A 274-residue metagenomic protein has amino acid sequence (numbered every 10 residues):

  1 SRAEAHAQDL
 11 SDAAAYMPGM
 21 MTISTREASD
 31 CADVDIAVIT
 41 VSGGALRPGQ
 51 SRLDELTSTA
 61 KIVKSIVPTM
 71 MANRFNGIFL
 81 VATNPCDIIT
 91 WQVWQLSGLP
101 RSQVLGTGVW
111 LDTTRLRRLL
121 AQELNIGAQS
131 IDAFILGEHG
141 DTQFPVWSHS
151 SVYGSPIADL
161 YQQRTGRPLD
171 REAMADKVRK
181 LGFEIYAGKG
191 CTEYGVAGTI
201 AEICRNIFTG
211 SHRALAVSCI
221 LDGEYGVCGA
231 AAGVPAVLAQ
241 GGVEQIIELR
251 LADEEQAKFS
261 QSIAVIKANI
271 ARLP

Functional and structural regions predicted by a protein language model:
S1-V34, K267-R272: Conserved N-terminal Rossmann-fold NAD(P) cofactor-binding segment
E4, W91, A257: Alpha-helical elements of the RecA-like P-loop NTPase motor core of helicases
P18-I78: Rossmann-like NAD(P)-binding element
S29-D30, G43, P85-I88, E138-D141 (+1 more regions): Short, internal active-site loops enriched in acidic
S51-R118: Rossmann-like NAD(P)(H) cofactor-binding subdomain of soluble oxidoreductases
S97-Q103, D112-P274: C-terminal substrate-binding/catalytic lobe of Rossmann-fold NAD(P)-dependent dehydrogenases
